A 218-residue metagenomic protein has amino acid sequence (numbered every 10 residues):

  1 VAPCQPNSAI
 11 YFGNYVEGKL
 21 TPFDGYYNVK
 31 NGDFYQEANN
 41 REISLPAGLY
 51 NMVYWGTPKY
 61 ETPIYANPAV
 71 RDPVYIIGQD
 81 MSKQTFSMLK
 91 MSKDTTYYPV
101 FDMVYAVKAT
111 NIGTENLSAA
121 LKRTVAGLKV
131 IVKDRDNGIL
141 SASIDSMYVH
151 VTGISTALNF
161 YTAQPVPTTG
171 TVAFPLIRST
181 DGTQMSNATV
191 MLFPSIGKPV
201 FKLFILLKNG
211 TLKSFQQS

Functional and structural regions predicted by a protein language model:
V1, A120-R135: A short, Gly/Thr-enriched small/hydrophobic beta-strand-prone motif that recurs across taxa
C4-P68, L140-S218: Tryptophan-paired
K30-E37, Y60-N116, N209-S218: Structured interaction patches on ligand/partner-binding surfaces of diverse proteins
N51, S87, S92, A106-T110 (+4 more regions): A generic structural micro-environment signature that highlights single residues at secondary-structure boundaries
L117-S118, N137-I139: Short helix-to-loop capping/linker segments positioned immediately adjacent to catalytic or ligand/cofactor-binding
